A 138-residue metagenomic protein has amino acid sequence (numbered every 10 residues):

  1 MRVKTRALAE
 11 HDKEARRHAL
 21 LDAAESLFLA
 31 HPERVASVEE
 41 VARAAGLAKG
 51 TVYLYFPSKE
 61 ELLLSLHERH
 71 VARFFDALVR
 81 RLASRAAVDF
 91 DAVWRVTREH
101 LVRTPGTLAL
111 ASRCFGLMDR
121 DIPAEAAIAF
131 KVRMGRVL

Functional and structural regions predicted by a protein language model:
M1-H31, V35-A44, E61: Basic, helix-initiating cap at the start of DNA-binding domains
E14-D22, R34-V35, Y55-V79, A83: An amphipathic alpha-helix adjacent to DNA-recognition modules
A23-L27, A77, H100: Short amphipathic alpha-helical elements of helix-turn-helix/winged-helix folds
G46-F56: Short hydrophobic/aromatic patch on the recognition helix
S65, V79-T107, K131-R133: Hydrophobic alpha-helical connector segments
H70, F74, T97, R133-V137: Hydrophobic/aromatic residues within well-ordered alpha-helical segments
R103-E125: Amphipathic alpha-helical segments used for helix-helix packing
D121-L138: Amphipathic alpha-helical packing segments from all-alpha helical-bundle domains
